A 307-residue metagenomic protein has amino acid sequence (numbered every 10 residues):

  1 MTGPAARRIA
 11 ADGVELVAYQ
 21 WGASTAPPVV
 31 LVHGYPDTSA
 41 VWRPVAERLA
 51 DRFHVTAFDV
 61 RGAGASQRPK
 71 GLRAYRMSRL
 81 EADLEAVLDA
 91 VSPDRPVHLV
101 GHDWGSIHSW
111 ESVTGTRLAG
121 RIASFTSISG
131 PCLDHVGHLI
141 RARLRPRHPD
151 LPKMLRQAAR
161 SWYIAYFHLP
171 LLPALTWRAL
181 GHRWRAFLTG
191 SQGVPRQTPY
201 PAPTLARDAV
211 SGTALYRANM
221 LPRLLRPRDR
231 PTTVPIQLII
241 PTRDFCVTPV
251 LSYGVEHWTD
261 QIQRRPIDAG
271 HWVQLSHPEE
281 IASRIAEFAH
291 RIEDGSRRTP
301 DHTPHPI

Functional and structural regions predicted by a protein language model:
M1-E15: N-terminal cap/lid segment of alpha/beta-hydrolase-fold proteins
T2, D37, V41, T56 (+2 more regions): Flexible "cap/lid" subdomain of the alpha/beta-hydrolase fold that forms the substrate-access gate
A10, G22-S24, R230-T232: Short, flexible hinge/linker loops that cap or flank conserved catalytic cores
V17-A65: Conserved HGGG/HGGXW glycine-rich cap/lid loop of the alpha/beta-hydrolase fold
A23-S24, A90-R95, I292: Glycine-rich phosphate-binding loop signature in dinucleotide/nucleotide-binding domains
G34, D103, S276-H277: Active-site helix-initiating loop/hinge in glycosyltransferases
V45, S112, L251, R284-F288: Hydrophobic residues on the short alpha-helix immediately C-terminal to a glycine-rich phosphate/catalytic loop
D260-I307: Catalytic active-site module of serine/aspartate enzymes centered on a nucleophile-bearing elbow/loop
